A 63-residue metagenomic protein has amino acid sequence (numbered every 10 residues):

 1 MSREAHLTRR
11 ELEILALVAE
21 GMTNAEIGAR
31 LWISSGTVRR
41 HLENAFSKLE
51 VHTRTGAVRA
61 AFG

Functional and structural regions predicted by a protein language model:
M1-E13: Regulatory hinge/linker segments at domain boundaries that couple sensory/effector modules to output domains
E13, G21-G56: Recognition helix of helix-turn-helix DNA-binding domains
A16-E20, F62: Short, locally clustered residues in the helix-turn-helix/winged-helix DNA-binding domain
A25, F62-G63: Terminal helix-turn-helix DNA-binding modules in bacterial transcription factors
